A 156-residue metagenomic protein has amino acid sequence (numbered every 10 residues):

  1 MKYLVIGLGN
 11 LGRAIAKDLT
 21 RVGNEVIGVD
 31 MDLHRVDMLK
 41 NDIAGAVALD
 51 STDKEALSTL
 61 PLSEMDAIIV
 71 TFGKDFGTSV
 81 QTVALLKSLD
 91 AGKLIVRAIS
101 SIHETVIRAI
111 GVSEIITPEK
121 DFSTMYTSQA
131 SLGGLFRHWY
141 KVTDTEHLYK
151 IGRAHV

Functional and structural regions predicted by a protein language model:
M1-H155: Cytosolic regulatory regions of ion transport systems
